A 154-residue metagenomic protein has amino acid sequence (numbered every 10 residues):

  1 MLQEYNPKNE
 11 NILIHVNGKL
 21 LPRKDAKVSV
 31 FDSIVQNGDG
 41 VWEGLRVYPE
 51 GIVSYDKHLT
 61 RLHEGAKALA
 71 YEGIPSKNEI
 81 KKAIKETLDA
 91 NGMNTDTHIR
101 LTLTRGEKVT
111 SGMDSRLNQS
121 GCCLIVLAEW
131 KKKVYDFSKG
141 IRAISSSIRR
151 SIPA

Functional and structural regions predicted by a protein language model:
M1-A154: Conserved alpha/beta cores of soluble small-molecule-handling proteins
